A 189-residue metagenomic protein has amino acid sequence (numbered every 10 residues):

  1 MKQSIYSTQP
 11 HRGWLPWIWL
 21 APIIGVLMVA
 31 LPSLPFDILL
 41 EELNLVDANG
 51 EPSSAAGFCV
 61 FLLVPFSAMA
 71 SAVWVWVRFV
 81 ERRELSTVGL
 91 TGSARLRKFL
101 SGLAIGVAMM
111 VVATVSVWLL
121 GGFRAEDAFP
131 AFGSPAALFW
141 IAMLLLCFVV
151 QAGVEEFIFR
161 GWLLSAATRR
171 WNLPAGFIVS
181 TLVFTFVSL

Functional and structural regions predicted by a protein language model:
M1-L85: N-terminal, membrane-interfacial amphipathic/helix-forming hydrophobic leader that caps and precedes the first
K2-H11, L20-P35, V111, A125 (+1 more regions): Transmembrane helix-loop-helix hairpins at the membrane interface of multi-pass integral membrane proteins
D37-C59, R83-V154, L164-R169: Juxtamembrane helix-loop-helix connectors linking adjacent transmembrane helices in multi-pass membrane enzymes
R78-V80, L119-L120, F186: Helix-loop junctions at the membrane-solvent interface of multi-pass transporters, primarily the C-terminal
